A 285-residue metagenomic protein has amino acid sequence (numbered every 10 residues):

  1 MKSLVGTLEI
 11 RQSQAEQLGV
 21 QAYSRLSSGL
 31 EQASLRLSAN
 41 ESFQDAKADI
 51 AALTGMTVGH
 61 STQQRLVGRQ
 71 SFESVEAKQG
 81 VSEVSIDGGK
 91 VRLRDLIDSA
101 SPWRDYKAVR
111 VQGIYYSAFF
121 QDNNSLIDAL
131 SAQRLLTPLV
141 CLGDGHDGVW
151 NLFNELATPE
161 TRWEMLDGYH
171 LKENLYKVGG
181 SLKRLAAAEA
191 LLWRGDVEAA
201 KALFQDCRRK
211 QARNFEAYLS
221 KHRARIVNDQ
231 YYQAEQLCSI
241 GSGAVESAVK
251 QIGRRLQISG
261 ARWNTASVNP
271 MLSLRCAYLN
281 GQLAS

Functional and structural regions predicted by a protein language model:
M1-V5: N-terminal juxtadomain amphipathic helix that follows a signal peptide/anchor or precedes a small N-terminal auxiliary
G6-S285: Catalytic center-proximal scaffold of phosphoryl-transfer enzymes
